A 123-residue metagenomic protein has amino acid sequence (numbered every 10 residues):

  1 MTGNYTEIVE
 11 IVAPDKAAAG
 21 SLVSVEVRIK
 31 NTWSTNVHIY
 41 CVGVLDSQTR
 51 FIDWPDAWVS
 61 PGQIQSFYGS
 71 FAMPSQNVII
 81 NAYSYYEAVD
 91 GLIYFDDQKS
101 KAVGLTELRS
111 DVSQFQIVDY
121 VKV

Functional and structural regions predicted by a protein language model:
M1-E7, T106-Q116: Proline/serine/threonine-rich low-complexity linkers at boundaries of modular beta-sandwich domains
V12-A17, V118: Short beta-strand segments of immunoglobulin-like
A18, S34-I39, V78-I79: Short acidic/proline- and small/hydrophobic-mixed sequence motifs that coincide with surface turns and coil-to-beta
A19, D56-Q65, A72: Short proline/glycine- and polar residue-rich coil/turn motifs
S21-V25: Structural beta-strand segments of beta-rich domains
I29-W33: Asparagine-centered strand-capping/turn motif at beta-strand->loop junctions
H38-P55, P61-Q63: Short beta-strand and strand-turn-strand segments in soluble, beta-rich domains
S75-S113: Terminal connector regions
